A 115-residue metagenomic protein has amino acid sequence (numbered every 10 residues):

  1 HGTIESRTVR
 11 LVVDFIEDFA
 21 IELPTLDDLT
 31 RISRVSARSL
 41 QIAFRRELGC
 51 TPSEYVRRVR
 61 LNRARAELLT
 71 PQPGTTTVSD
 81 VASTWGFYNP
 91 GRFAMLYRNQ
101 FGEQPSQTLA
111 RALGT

Functional and structural regions predicted by a protein language model:
G2-T51, P73-T84: DNA-binding recognition helix and immediately preceding turn/loop of helix-turn-helix/winged-helix domains
S6-R10, R58-N62, A66, P90: Short alpha-helical elements of helix-turn-helix
R7-V9, A112-T115: C-terminal intrinsically disordered extensions
I16, L23, A43, E47-R63 (+2 more regions): Alpha-helical DNA-contacting segments of helix-turn-helix folds
I32-V35, E54, V59, G86 (+1 more regions): A general, composition-driven signal for non-globular sequence regions
R38, F44, P71-L109: Sequence-specific DNA-binding recognition helix
